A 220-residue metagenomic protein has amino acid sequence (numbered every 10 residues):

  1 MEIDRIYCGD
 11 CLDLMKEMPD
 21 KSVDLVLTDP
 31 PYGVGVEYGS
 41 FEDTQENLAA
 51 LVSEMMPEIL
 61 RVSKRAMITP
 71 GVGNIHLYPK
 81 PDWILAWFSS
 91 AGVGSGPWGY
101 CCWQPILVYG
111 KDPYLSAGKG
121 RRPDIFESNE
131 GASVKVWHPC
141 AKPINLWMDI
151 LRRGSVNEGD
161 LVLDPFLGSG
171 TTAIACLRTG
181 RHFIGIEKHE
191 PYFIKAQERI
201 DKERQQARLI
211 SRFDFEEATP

Functional and structural regions predicted by a protein language model:
M1-K16, E198-P220: S-adenosyl-L-methionine
E2-I194: Core catalytic lobe of class I
